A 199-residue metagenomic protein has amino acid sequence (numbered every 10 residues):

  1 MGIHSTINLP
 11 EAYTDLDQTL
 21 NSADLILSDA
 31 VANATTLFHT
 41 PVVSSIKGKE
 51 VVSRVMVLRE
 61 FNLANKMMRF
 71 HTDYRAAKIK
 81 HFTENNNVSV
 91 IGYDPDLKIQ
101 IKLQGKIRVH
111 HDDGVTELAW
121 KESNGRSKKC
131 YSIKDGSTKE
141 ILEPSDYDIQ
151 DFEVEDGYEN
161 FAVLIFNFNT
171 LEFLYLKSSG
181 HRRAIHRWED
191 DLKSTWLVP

Functional and structural regions predicted by a protein language model:
G2-T14, Q100-P199: Charged, gly/pro-rich active-site loop segments
I7-N65, R69, K80: An N-terminal domain-cap segment
A34-T36, Y93-D94, S132-I133: A short, aromatic/hydrophobic, helix- or strand-capping loop or linear motif that either lines the entrance/gate
H39, R54, N86, E159-A162 (+1 more regions): Short beta-strand or tight-loop elements that sit immediately N-terminal to catalytic metal-binding acidic residues
V42-S44, S89-I91, I165: Residue-level detector of beta-strand face positions
I46, D73, Y93, N167-N169: Structured loops at beta-to-helix junctions and adjacent beta-edge loops in soluble globular domains
G48, L63-A64, L97, S178-S179 (+1 more regions): Short strand-connecting beta-turns/loops that link adjacent beta-strands
R59-K98: A short mixed-secondary-structure module that forms the rim of ligand-binding clefts
